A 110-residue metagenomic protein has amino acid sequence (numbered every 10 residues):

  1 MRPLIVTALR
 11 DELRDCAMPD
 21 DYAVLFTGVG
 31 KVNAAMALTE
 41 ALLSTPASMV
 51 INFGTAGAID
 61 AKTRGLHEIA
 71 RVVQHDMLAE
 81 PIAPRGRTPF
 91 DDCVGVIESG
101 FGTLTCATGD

Functional and structural regions predicted by a protein language model:
R2, D11-D110: Glycine-rich phosphate- or other oxyanion-binding loops that anchor nucleotides, phosphorylated ligands
A8: Internal glycine-rich, Lys/Arg-flanked active-site/core loops of soluble domains
